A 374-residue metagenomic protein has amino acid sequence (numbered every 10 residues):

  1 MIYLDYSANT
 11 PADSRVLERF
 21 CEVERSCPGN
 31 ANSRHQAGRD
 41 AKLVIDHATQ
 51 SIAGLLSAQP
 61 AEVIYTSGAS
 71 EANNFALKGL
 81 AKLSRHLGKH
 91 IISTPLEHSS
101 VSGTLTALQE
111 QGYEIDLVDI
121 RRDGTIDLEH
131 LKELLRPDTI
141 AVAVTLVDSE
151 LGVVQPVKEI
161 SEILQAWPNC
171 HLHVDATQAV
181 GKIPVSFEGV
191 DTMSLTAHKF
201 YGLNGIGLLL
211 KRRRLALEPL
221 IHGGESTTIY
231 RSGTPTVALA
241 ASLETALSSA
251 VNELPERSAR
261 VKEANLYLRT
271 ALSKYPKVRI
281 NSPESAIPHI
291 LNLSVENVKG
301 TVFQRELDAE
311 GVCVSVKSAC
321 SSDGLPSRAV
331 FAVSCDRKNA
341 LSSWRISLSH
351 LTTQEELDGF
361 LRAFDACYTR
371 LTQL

Functional and structural regions predicted by a protein language model:
M1-L374: Pyridoxal 5′-phosphate
